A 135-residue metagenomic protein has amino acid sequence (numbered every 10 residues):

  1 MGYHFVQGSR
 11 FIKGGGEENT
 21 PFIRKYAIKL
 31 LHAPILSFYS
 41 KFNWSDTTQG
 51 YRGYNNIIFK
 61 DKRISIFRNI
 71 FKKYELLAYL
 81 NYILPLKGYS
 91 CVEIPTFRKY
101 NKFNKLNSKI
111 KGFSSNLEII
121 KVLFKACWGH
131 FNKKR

Functional and structural regions predicted by a protein language model:
M1-I70, Y74, N101-I110, I120: Acceptor/aglycone-binding surface of glycosyltransferases and processive sugar-polymer synthases
H4, I58, E118-R135: Terminal low-complexity segments of carbohydrate-biosynthetic enzymes
Y39, F67, G88, W128-N132: Secondary-structure transition/hinge residues
S45, G88-R98: Catalytic beta-strand/loop signature of glycosyltransferases that borders the donor
L76-I83: Short active-site alpha-helical segment characteristic of glycosyltransferases and processive polysaccharide synthases
G112-S115: Post-His helix in hydrolase/transferase enzymes
